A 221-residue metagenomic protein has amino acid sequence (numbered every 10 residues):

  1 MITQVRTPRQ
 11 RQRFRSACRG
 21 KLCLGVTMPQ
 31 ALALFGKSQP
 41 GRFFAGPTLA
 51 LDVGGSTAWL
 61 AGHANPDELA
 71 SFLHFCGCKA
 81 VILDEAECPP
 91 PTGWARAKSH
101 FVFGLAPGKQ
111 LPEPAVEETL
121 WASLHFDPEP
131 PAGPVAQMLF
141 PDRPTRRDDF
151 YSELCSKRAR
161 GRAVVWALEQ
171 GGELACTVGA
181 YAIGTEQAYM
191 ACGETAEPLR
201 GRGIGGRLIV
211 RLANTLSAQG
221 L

Functional and structural regions predicted by a protein language model:
M1-P91: N-terminal charged segments
M1-T27, Q110-D149: Short amphipathic alpha-helix that is part of the acyltransferase structural core
P40, K98-V102, A163: Short hydrophobic/aromatic beta-strand or adjacent loop that forms the aromatic wall/cage of a ligand/substrate-binding
N65-F72, A191, T195-E197, G201-A218: Conserved acetyl-CoA-binding loop-helix of GNAT-fold acetyltransferases
D67-L124: Hydrophobic alpha-helical segments and helix pairs
C78, A163, A218-L221: Short, high-confidence coil segments that cap the C-terminus of an alpha-helix and link into the following beta-strand
R146-E194: A conserved beta-strand-loop-helix scaffold within acyl/acetyltransferase catalytic domains
